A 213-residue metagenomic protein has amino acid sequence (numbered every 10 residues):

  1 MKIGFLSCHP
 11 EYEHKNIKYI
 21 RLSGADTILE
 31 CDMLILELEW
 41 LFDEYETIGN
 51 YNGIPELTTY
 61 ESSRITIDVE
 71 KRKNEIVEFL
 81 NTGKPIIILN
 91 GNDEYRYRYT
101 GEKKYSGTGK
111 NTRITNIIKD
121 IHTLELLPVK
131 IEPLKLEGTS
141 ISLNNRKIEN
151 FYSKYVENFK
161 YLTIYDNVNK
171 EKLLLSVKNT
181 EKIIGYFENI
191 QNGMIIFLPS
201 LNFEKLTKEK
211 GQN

Functional and structural regions predicted by a protein language model:
M1-T108: Helical hinge/lid and interdomain linker segments adjacent to catalytic or ligand-binding clefts that mediate domain
G4, I87, L174, I196-L198: Hydrophobic/aromatic beta-strand patches that form the interior of the parallel beta-sheet core in alpha/beta enzyme
P10-E11, W40-F42, D93-Y95, N179-E181 (+2 more regions): Short, solvent-exposed loop/turn segments at secondary-structure junctions
D32, E44, Y165, V177-K178 (+2 more regions): Low-complexity, intrinsically disordered/propeptide-like segments
T58-Y60, P85, K110, K182 (+1 more regions): Extracellular ligand-binding/catalytic regions of CAZymes and related secreted enzymes and adhesion modules
I67-R72, S176-K178, E209-N213: Soluble or luminal CAZymes and related metallo-dependent hydrolases
L89-Q191: An acidic, glycine-rich "communication" segment
